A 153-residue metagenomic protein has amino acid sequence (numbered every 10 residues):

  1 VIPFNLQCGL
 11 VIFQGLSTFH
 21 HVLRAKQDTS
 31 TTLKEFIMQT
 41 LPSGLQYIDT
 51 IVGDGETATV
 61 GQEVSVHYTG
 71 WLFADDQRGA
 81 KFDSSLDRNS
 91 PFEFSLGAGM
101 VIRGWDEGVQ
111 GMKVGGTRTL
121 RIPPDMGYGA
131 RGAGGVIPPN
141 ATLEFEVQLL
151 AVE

Functional and structural regions predicted by a protein language model:
V1, L6-C8, G15-E153: Cross-family detector of peptidyl-prolyl cis-trans isomerase
